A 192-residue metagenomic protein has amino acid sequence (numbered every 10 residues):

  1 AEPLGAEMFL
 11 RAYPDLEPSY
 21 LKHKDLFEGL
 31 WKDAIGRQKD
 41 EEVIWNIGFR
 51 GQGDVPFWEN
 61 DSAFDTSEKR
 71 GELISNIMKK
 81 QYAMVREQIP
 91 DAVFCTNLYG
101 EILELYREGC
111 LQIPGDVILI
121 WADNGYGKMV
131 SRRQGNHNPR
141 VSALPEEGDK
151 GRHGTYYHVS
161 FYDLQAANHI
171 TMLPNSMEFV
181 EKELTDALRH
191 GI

Functional and structural regions predicted by a protein language model:
A1-I192: Catalytic-core regions of glycoside hydrolase
